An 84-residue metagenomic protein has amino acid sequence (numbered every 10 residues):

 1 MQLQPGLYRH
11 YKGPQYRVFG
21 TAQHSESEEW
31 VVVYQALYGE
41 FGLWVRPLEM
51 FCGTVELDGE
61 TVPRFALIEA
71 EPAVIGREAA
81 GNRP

Functional and structural regions predicted by a protein language model:
M1-P84: Mixed-charge, low-complexity intrinsically disordered regions
